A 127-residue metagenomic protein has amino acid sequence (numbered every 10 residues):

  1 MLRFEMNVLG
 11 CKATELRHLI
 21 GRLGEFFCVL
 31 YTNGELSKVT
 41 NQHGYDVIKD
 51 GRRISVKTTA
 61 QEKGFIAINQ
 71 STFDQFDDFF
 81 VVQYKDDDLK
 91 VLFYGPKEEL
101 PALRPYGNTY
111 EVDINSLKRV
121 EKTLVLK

Functional and structural regions predicted by a protein language model:
M1-K127: Nucleic-acid endonuclease domains
